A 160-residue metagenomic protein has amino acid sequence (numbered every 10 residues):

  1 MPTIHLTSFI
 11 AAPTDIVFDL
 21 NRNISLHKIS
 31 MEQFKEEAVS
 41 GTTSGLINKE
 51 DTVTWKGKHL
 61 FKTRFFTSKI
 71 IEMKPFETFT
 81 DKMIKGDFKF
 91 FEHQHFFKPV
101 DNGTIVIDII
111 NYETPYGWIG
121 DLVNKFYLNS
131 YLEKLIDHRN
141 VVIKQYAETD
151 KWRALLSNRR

Functional and structural regions predicted by a protein language model:
M1-S44, N48: Hydrophobic ligand-binding cavity/cleft-lining segments
T3-H5, T63-T67, F90-H93: Short, surface-exposed coil-to-beta transition loops
H5-A11, K69, F96-K98, N111: Generic structural detector for well-ordered beta-strands
I10-A12, H59-F61, E72, D87 (+1 more regions): Beta-strand elements of well-folded, non-transmembrane domains
P13-T14, L46, E72-F76, F96-I105: A short, structured loop/turn motif at beta-sheet edges
I16-N21, H27, V53, I70 (+3 more regions): Hydrophobic pocket/interface hotspot
A38-K85, H138-Y146, K151-W152, S157: Glycine-rich portal/gate segments that line the openings of hydrophobic small-molecule binding cavities
K82-K134: Beta-strand/loop substructures that line and gate deep hydrophobic ligand-binding cavities in soluble
